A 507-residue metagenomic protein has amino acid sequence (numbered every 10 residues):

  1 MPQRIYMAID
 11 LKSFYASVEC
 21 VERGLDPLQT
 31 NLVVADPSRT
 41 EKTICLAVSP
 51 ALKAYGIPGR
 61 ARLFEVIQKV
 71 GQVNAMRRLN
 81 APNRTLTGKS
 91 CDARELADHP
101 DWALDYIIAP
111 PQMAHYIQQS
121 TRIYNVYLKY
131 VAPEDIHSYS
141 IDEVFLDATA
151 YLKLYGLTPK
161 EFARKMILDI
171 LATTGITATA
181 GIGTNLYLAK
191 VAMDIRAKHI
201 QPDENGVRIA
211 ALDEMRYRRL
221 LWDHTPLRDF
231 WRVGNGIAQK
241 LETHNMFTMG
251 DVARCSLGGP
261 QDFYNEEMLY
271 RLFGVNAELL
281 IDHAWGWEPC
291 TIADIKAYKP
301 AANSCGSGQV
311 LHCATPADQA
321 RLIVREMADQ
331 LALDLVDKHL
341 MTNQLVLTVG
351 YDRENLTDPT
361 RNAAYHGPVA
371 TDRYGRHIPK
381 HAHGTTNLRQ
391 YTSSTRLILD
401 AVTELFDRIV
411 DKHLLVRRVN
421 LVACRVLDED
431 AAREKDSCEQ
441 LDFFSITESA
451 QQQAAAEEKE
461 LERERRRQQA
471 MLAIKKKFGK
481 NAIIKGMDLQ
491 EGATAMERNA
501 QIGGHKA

Functional and structural regions predicted by a protein language model:
M1-W285, P289-I292, F443, S449-A507: Gly/Gly-Pro- and Ser/Thr-rich, intrinsically disordered tail segments characteristic of DNA damage-repair and tolerance
A8, D229, N235-V416, D436: DNA-contacting surface of Y-family translesion DNA polymerases
K12-F14, S38-K42, Y351-L356, V426-D430: Short, charged/polar surface micro-motifs in flexible loops or helix N-caps
T30, A178, N343-L345, V419 (+1 more regions): Change "...and in nucleic-acid phosphodiester-cleaving endonucleases..." to "...and in nucleic-acid processing enzymes
F145, N387, N420: Short aromatic/hydrophobic contact patches that present stacked aromatics for nucleic-acid/ligand binding
T184-Y187, L279-H283, M341-R353, L415-D428 (+1 more regions): A glycine-rich phosphate-binding loop feature that marks nucleotide/adenosyl-phosphate handling sites
E404, R408-A473: C-terminal hydrophobic structural anchor segments that stabilize assembly/packing rather than catalytic chemistry
